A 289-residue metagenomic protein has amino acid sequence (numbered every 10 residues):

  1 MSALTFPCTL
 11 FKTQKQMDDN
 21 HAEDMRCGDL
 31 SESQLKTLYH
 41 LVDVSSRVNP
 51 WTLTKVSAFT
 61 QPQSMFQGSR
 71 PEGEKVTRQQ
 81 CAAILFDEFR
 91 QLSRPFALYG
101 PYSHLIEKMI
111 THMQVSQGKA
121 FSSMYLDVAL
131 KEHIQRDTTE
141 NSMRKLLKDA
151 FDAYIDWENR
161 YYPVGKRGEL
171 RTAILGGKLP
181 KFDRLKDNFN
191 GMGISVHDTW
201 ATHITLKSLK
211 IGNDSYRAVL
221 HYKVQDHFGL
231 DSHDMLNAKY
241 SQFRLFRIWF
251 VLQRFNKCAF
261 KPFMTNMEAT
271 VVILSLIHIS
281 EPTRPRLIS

Functional and structural regions predicted by a protein language model:
S2-G193: Membrane-inserting hydrophobic helices used for pore formation or membrane fusion
D18, L230-L276, S280: Active-site or metal-binding loop neighborhoods of secreted/extracellular toxin and effector enzymes
K186-L252: Mature extracytoplasmic/lumenal regions of exported proteins
I277-S289: Single conserved hydrophobic/aromatic residue that forms the stacking wall/gate of nucleotide- or nucleobase-binding
